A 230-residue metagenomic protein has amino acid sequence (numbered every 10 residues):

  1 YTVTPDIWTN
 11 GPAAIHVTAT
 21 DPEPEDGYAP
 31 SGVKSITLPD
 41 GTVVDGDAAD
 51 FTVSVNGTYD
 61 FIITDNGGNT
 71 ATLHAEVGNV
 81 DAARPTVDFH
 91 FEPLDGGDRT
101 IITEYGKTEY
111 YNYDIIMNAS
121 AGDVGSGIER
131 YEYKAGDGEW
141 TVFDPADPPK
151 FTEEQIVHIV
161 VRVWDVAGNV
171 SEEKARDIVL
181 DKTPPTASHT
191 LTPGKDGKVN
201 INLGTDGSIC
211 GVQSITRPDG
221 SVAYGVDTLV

Functional and structural regions predicted by a protein language model:
Y1-V230: Low-complexity, disordered linker/stalk regions enriched in Pro/Thr/Ser/Gly
